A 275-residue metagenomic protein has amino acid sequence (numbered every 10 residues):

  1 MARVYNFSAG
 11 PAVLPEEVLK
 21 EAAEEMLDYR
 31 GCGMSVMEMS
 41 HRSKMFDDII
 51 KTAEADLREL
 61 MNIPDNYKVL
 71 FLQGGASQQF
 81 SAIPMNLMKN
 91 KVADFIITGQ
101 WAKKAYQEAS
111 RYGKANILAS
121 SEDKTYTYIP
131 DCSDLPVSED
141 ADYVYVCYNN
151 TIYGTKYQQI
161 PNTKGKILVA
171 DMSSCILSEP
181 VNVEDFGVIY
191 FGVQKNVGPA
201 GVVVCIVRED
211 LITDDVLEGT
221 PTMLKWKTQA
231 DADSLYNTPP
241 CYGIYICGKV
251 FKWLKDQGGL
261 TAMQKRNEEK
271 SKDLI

Functional and structural regions predicted by a protein language model:
R3-E54: A glycine-/small-polar-enriched, mobile loop at the entrance of the PLP active site in fold-type I
G10, A109, S120-I176: Active-site phosphate-binding strand-loop segment of PLP-dependent enzymes
P15, V188, V193-K272: Active-site C-terminal subdomain of aminotransferase-like
G33-Q79, N86, Q100, E108: Conserved N-terminal alpha-helix of the aminotransferase class I/II PLP-enzyme fold
S77-V144: PLP-dependent aminotransferase-like
D94, Y143-C147, V169, Y190 (+1 more regions): Structural motif
Q100-W101, S120-K124, N149-Y153, S173-I176 (+3 more regions): Short acidic/polar capping segments at secondary-structure boundaries
